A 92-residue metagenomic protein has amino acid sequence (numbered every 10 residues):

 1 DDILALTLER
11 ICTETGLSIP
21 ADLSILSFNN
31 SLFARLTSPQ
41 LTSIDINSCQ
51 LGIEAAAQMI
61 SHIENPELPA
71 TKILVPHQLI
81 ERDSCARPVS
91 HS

Functional and structural regions predicted by a protein language model:
D2-H91: Flexible loop/turn connectors
